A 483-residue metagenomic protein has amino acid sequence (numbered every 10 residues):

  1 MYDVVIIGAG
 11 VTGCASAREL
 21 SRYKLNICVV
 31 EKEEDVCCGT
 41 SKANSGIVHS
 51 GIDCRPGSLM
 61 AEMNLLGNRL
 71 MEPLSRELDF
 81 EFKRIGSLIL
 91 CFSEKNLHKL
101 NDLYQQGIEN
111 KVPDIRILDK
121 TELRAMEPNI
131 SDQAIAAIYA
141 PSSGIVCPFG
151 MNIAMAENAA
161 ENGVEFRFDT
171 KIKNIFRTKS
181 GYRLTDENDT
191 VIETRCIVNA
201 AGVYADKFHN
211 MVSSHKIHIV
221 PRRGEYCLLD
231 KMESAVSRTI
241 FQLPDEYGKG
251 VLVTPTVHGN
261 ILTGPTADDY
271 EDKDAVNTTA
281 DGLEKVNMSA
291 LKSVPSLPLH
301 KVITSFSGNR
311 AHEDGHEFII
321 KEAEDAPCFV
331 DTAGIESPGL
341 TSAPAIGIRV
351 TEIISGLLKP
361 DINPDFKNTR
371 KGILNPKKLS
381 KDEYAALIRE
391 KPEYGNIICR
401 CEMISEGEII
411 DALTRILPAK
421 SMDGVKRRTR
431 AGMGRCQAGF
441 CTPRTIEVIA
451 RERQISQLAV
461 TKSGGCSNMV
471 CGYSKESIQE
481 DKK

Functional and structural regions predicted by a protein language model:
Y2-V29: N-terminal Rossmann-like FAD-binding beta1-loop-alpha1 element of flavoenzymes
A15, I175-S180, L184-G264, D268-T279 (+3 more regions): Flavin-dependent oxidoreductases
R22-A43: Glycine-rich FAD pyrophosphate-binding loop
G46-M126, G250-V251: Dinucleotide-binding Rossmann-like beta1-alpha1 core, especially the glycine-rich loop that anchors the ADP
R55, A61-L65, L90-K99, I138-E157 (+3 more regions): Short beta-strand to alpha-helix junction loop
I138-C196: Helical element adjacent to the flavin cofactor pocket in flavoenzyme catalytic cores
G248, V257-H258, D274-I397, I404-L417 (+2 more regions): C-terminal catalytic lobe of FAD-dependent flavoproteins
D274, S405-I416, G439-Q457: Iron-sulfur (Fe-S) cluster-binding segments and ferredoxin-like electron-carrier domains, especially [2Fe-2S]
